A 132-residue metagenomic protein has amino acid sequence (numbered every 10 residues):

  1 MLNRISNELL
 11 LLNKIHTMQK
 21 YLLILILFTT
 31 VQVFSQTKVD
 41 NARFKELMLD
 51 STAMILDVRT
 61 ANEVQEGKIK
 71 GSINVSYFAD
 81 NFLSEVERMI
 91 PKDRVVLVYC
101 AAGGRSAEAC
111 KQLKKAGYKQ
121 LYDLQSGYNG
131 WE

Functional and structural regions predicted by a protein language model:
M1-M18: Short, Lys/Arg-enriched N-terminal segments with co-localized hydrophobic residues within the first ~10-30 amino acids
L2, Q19-Y21, V33-A53, N62-V95 (+1 more regions): Rhodanese-like catalytic fold shared by cysteine-dependent sulfurtransferases and DSP/PTP-type phosphatases
N7-E8, L23-L25, A42: Short helix-onset patch at the extreme N-terminus, typifying the N->h transition of secretory signal peptides
L11, I26-L27, E66, Q112: Enrichment for repetitive, rod-forming helical segments
I26-F34: Hydrophobic h-region of N-terminal signal peptides that target proteins for export in Gram-negative bacteria
I55-D57: Structural scaffold elements adjacent to functional motifs in cytosolic proteins
Y99: Short, surface-exposed ligand- or partner-binding patches at beta-edge/loop junctions that are enriched in aromatics
